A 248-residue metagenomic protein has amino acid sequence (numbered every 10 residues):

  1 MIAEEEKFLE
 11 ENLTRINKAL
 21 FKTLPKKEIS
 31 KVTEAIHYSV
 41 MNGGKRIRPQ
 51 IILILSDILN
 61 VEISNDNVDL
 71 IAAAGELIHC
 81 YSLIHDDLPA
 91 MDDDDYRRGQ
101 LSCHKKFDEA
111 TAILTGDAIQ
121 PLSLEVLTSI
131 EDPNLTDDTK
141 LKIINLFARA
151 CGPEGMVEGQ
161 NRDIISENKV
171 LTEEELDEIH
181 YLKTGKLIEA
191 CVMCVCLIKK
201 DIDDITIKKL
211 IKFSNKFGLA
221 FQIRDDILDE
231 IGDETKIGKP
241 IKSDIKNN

Functional and structural regions predicted by a protein language model:
M1-G75, I84, A90-D93, R97-K105 (+3 more regions): Conserved N-terminal diphosphate/IPP-binding helix and adjacent helical/loop segment of trans-prenyltransferase domains
E6, E10, M41, N65-V68 (+4 more regions): Amphipathic, non-membrane alpha-helical segments in soluble helical-bundle scaffolds
I51, S123, G159: Residue-level signal for inorganic ion chemistry
I58-I63, V126-I144, S166-E174, C194-K208: Inter-helical turn/loop segments and adjacent helix faces that build the functional surface of alpha-helical bundle
V68-M91, N145-V157, G185-C196, I207-T235: Active-site alpha-helical segments that house and flank conserved acidic catalytic motifs for diphosphate chemistry
D93-A118, N168-K186, K208-K212, D233-N248: Divalent-cation-assisted or electrostatically stabilized phosphate/pyrophosphate-binding catalytic cores
S102-A150: Hydrophobic alpha-helical segments and helix pairs
